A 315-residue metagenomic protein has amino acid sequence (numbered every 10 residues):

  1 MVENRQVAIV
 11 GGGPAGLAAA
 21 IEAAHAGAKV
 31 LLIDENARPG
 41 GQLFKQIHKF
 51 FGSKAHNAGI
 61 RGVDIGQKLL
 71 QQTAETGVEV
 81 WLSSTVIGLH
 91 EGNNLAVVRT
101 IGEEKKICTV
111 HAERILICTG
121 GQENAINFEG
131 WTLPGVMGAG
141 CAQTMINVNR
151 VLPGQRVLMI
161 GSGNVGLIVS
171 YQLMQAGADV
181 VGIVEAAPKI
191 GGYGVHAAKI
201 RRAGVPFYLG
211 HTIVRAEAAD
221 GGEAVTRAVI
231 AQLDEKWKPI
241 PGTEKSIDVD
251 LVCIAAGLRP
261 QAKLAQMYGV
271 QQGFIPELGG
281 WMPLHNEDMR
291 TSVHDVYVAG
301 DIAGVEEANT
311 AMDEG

Functional and structural regions predicted by a protein language model:
M1-G315: Residues forming the flavin
